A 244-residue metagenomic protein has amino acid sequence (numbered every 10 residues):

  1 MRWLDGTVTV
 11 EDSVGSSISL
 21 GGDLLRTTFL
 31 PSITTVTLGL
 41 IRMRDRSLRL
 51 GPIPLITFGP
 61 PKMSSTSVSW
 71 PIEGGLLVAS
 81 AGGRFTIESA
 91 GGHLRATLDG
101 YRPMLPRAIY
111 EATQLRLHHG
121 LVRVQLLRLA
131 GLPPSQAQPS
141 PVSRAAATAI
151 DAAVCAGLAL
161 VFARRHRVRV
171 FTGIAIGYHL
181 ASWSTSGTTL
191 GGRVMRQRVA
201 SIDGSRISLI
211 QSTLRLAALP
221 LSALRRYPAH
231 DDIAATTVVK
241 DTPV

Functional and structural regions predicted by a protein language model:
M1-S65, Q138-P141, A145: Hydrophobic ligand-binding cavity/cleft-lining segments
V8, V68, L94, Q197 (+1 more regions): A broad, low-specificity signal marking well-ordered, structured residues that form hydrophobic/aromatic
S13, E73-G75, A90-G92, Y101-P103 (+2 more regions): Generic structural motif
R49-G91: Hydrophobic-ligand binding "helix-grip"
A79-A112: Beta-strand/loop substructures that line and gate deep hydrophobic ligand-binding cavities in soluble
A96, H118, D151: Hydrophobic pocket/interface hotspot
A108-S135: A conserved amphipathic terminal alpha-helix motif
R128-V244: Membrane-interfacial and juxtamembrane segments of integral membrane proteins
